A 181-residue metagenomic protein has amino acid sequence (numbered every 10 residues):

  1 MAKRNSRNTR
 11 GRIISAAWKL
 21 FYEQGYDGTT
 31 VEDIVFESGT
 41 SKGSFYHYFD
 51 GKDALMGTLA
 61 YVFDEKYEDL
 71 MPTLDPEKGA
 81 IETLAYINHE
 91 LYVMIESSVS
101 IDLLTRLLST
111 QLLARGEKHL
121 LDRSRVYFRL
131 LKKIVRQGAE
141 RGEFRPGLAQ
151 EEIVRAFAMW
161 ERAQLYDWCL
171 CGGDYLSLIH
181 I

Functional and structural regions predicted by a protein language model:
M1-Q24, G28-T40, D53-A54: Basic, helix-initiating cap at the start of DNA-binding domains
D27-G28, F144, L148: Short, charged helix-capping/linker segments at alpha-helix termini
G39-F49: Short hydrophobic/aromatic patch on the recognition helix
F49, M56-F63: Alpha-helical DNA-contacting segments of helix-turn-helix folds
T58, P72-V99, Q150-F157: Hydrophobic alpha-helical connector segments
V93-K132, E143, E152: Short secondary-structure transition hinges
V93-S97, K133, Q137, V154-L176: Amphipathic C-terminal alpha-helical segment
I179-I181: Conserved small/polar residues in nucleotide/adenosyl-binding loops
